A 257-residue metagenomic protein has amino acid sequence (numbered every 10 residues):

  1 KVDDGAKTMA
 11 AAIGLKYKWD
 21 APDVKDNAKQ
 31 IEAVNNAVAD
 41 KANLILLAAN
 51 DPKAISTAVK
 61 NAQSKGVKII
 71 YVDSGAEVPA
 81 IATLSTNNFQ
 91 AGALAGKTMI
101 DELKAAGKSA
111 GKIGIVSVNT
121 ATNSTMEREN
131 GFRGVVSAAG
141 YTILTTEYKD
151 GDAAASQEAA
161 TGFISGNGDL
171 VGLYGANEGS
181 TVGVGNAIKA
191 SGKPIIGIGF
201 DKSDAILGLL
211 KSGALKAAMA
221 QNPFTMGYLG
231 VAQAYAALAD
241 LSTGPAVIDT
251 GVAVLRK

Functional and structural regions predicted by a protein language model:
K1-K257: A residue-level marker of the well-folded mature domains of exported/periplasmic proteins
